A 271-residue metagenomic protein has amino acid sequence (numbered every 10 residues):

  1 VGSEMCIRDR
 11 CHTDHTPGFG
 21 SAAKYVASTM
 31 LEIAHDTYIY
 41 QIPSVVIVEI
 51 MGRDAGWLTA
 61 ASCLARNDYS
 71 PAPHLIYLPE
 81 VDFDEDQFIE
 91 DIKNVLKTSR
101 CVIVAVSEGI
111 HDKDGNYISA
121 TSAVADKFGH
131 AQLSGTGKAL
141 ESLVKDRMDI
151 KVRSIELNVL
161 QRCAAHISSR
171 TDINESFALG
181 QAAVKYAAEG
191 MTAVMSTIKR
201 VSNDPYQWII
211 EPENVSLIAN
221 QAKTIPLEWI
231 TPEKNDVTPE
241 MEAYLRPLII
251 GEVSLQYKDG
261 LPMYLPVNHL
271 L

Functional and structural regions predicted by a protein language model:
V1-I7: Short, small-residue-biased leader/transition segments that mark boundaries at the very start of proteins
R8, G52-D54, V81-F83, N158-R162 (+1 more regions): Acidic, glycine-rich active-site loops and adjacent beta-strand->loop/helix elements that engage anionic groups
R8-H15: Glycine-rich, charge-decorated loop segments at or immediately adjacent to ligand/cofactor-binding or catalytic sites
P17-R153: Accessory alpha-helical/coil subdomains and C-terminal extensions that flank or cap enzyme catalytic cores
Y117-L271: C-terminal non-catalytic interaction/assembly regions of soluble proteins
